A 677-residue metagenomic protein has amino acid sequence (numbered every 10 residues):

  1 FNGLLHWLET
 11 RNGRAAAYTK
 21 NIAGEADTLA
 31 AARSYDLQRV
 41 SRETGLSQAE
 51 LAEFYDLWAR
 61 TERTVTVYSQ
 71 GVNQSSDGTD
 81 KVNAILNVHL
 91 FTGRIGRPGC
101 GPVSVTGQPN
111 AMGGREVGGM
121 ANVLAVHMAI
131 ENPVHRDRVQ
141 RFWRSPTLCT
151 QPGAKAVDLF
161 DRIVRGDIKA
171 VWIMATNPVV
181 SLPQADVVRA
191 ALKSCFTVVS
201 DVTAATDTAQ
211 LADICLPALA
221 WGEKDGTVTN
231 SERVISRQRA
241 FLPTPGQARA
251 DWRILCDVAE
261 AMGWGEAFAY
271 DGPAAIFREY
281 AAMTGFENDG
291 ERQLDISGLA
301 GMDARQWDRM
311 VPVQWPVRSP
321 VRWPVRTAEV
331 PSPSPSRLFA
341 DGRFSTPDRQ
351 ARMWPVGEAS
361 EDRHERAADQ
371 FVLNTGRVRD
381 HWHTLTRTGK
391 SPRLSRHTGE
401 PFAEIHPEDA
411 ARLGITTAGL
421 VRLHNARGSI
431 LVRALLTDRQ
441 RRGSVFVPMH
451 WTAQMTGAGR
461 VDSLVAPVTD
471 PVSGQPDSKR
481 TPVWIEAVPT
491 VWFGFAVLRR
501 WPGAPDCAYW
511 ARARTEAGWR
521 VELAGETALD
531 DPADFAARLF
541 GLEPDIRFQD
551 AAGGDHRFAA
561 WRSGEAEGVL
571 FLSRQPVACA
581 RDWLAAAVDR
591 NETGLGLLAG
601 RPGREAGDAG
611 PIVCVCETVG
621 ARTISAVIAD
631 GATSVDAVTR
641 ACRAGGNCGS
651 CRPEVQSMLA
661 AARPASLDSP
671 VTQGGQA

Functional and structural regions predicted by a protein language model:
F1-N110, I130-P335, R396-A434: Cofactor-pocket helix-loop regions in the catalytic cores of large enzyme subunits
F1-R11, K20-N21, R39, S47-L51 (+9 more regions): N-terminal export/assembly segments and adjacent metallocofactor-ligating motifs of anaerobic energy-metabolism
G45, D213, R349, G564-E565: Glycine-centered positions within short beta-strands or beta-hairpins
Q74-S76, D80-I85, T437-T452, Q656-A677: Long, compositionally biased
P245-Q247, D251-G301, R305, P324 (+3 more regions): Long, contiguous, secondary-structure-rich segments that constitute the structural scaffold of globular domains
S345-S395: Non-catalytic terminal/interface segments that mediate subunit docking, oligomerization, and allosteric communication
P347, A426, W561-E565: Short acidic-glycine loop/turn motifs at beta-strand connectors
K479-A677: Rossmann-like nucleotide/phosphate-binding core characteristic of flavoprotein oxidoreductases
